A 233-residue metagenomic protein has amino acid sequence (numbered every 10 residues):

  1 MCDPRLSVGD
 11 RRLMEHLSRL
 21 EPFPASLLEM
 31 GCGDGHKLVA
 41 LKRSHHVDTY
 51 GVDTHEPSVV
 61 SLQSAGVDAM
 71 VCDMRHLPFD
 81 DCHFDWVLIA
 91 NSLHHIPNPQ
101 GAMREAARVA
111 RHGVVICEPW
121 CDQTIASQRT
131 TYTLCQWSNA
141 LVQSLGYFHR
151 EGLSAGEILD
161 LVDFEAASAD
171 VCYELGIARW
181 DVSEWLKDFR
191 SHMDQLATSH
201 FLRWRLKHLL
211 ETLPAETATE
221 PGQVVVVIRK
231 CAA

Functional and structural regions predicted by a protein language model:
P4-P24: Conserved alpha-helix/loop element of class I SAM-dependent methyltransferases that forms part of the SAM/SAH-binding
P24-G33: Conserved class I S-adenosyl-L-methionine
D34-H76: Class I SAM-dependent methyltransferase SAM/SAH-binding core
L88: A conserved beta-strand element that flanks and buttresses the S-adenosyl-L-methionine
Q100-V114: A short glycine-rich, Lys/Arg-flanked "PGG" loop and its adjoining helix->strand segment in the class I
V115-A140: Conserved class I S-adenosyl-L-methionine
F148-S168: Short alpha-helix
V171-A233: Conserved Class I S-adenosyl-L-methionine
